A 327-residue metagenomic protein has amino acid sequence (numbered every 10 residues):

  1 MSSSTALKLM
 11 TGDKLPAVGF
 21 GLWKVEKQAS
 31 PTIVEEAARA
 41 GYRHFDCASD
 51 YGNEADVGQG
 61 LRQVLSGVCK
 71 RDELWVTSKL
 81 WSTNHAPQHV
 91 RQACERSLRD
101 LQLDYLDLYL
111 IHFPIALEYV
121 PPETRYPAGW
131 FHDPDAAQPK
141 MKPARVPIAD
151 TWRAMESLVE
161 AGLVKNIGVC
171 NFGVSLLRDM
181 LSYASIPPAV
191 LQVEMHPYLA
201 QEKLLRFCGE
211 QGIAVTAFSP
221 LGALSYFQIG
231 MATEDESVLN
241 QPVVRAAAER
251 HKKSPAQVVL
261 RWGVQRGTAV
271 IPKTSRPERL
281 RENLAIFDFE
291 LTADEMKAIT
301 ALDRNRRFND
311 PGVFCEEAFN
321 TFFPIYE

Functional and structural regions predicted by a protein language model:
M1-L74, Q88-Q92, D104, L221-S225 (+1 more regions): N-terminal binding-site loop/beta-alpha segment at the start of enzyme catalytic domains that lines or forms
S4, V34, E54-R62, R91-L98 (+6 more regions): Generic structural signal for well-ordered alpha-helices, preferentially at hydrophobic/aromatic core positions
L9, E36, V68, S97-D100 (+3 more regions): A general structural signal for stabilizing positions within well-ordered secondary structure
F20, F45-C47, L106, I167 (+2 more regions): Alpha-helix N-cap/helix-start motif at helix boundaries, enriched for small hydrophobics
R43, D104-D107, K165, A189: Short acidic/polar active-site loop segments enriched in Thr and Asp
K70-N84, L108-P114, E194-M195: A short, structured active-site edge motif that brings together acidic residues
S82, F113-E327: Beta/alpha (TIM)-barrel catalytic core signal, keyed to glycine-rich beta->alpha loops juxtaposed to Asp/Glu that bind
V90-I111, L158-A161: CE4/NodB-like, metal-dependent polysaccharide N-deacetylase domain that modifies extracellular/periplasmic N-acetylated
